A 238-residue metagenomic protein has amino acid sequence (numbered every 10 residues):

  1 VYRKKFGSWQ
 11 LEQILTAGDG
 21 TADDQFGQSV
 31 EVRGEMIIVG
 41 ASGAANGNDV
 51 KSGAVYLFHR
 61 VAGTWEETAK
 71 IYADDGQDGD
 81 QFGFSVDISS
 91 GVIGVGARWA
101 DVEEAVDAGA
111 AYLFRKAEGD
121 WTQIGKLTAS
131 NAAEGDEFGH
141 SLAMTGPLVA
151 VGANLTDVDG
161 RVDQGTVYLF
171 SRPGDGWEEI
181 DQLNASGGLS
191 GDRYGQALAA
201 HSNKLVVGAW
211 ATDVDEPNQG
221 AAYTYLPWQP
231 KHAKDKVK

Functional and structural regions predicted by a protein language model:
V1-K238: Conserved beta-strand/short-helix segments that make up beta-rich extracellular adhesion/recognition modules
